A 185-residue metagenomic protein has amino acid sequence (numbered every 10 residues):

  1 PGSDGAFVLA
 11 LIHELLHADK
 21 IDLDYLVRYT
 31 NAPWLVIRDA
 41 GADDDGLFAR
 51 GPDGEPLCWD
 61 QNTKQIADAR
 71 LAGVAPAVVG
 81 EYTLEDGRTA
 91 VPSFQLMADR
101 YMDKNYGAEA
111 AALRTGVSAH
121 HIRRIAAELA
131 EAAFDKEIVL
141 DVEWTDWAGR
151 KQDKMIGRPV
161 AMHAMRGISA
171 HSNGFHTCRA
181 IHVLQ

Functional and structural regions predicted by a protein language model:
P1-W144: Long, well-ordered, tryptophan-enriched scaffold segments
D103, E109, I125-Q185: A glycine-rich, hydrophobic/aromatic-adjacent loop/helix-cap motif
